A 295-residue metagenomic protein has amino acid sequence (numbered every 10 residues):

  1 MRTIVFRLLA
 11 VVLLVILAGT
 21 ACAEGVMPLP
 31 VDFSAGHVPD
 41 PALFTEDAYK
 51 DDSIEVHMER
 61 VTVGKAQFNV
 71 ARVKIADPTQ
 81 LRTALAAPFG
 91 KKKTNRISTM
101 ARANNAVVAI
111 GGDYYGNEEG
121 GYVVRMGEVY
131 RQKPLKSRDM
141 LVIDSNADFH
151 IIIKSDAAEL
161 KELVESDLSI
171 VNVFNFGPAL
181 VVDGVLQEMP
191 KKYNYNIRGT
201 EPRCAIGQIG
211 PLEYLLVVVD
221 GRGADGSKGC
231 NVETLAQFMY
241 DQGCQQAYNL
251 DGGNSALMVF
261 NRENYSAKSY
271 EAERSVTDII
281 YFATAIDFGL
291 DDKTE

Functional and structural regions predicted by a protein language model:
M1-L8: Positively charged n-region of N-terminal signal peptides that target proteins for export
L13-A21: Hydrophobic core
A21-M140, H150-I151: Zymogen propeptides
L29, Y49, D113-I197: Active-site-adjacent helix-turn-beta-strand microarchitecture at beta-sheet edges that either contains or buttresses
A66, P78, D148, Q208-L215: Beta-strand-turn-beta hairpins that frame and shape the catalytic cleft of phosphate-ester-processing enzymes
L85-K92, K154-L160, V219-G223: Short, solvent-exposed aromatic-acidic interface loops
E119-I143, K191-Q245, L250, S255-E295: Conserved, well-ordered active-site substructure
